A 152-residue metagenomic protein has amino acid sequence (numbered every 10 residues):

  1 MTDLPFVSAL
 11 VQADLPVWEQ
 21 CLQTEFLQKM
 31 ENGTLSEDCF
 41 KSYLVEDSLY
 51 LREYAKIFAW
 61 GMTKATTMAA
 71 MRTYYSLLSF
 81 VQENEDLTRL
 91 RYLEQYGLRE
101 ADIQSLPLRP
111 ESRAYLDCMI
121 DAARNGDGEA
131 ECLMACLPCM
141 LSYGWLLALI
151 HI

Functional and structural regions predicted by a protein language model:
T2-L27: Acidic, low-complexity proline/glycine-rich segments
T2-V11, Y115-I120, Y143: Hydrophobic alpha-helical segments
V7, E37-S48, M71-S79, S105-R109 (+1 more regions): Amphipathic, non-membrane alpha-helical segments in soluble helical-bundle scaffolds
L15-Q20, T34-K64, E83-N84, M134-G144: Alpha-helical bundle segments that constitute or directly flank the non-heme di-iron/ferroxidase center
L27-K41, E94-S105, P110-C132: Acidic/His metal-coordination segments adjacent to aromatic residues that form catalytic metal sites in metalloenzymes
A59-D117: Hydrophobic/aromatic-rich structural module bridging two neighboring secondary-structure elements via a short loop
I150-I152: Conserved small/polar residues in nucleotide/adenosyl-binding loops
